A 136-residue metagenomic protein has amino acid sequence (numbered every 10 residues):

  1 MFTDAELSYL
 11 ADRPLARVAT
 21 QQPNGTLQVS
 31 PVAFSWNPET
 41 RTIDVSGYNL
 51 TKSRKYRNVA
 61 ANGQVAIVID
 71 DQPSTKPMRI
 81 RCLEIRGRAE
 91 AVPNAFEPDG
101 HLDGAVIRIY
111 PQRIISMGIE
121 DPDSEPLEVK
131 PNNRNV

Functional and structural regions predicted by a protein language model:
M1-R17: Short, basic/aromatic recognition patches
P14-N49: Short beta-strand segments
F34, G87-A89, I109-P111: A structural signal for short, well-ordered beta-strand segments
T40-T42, Q64, R88, R113: Structural motif
I43-V45, I67, S116: Short hydrophobic/aromatic-rich beta-strand segments that constitute the beta-sheet cores of beta-sandwich/beta-barrel
N49-A105: Short, structured beta-strand-loop surface elements
P77, P93-V136: C-terminal edge-of-domain segments
